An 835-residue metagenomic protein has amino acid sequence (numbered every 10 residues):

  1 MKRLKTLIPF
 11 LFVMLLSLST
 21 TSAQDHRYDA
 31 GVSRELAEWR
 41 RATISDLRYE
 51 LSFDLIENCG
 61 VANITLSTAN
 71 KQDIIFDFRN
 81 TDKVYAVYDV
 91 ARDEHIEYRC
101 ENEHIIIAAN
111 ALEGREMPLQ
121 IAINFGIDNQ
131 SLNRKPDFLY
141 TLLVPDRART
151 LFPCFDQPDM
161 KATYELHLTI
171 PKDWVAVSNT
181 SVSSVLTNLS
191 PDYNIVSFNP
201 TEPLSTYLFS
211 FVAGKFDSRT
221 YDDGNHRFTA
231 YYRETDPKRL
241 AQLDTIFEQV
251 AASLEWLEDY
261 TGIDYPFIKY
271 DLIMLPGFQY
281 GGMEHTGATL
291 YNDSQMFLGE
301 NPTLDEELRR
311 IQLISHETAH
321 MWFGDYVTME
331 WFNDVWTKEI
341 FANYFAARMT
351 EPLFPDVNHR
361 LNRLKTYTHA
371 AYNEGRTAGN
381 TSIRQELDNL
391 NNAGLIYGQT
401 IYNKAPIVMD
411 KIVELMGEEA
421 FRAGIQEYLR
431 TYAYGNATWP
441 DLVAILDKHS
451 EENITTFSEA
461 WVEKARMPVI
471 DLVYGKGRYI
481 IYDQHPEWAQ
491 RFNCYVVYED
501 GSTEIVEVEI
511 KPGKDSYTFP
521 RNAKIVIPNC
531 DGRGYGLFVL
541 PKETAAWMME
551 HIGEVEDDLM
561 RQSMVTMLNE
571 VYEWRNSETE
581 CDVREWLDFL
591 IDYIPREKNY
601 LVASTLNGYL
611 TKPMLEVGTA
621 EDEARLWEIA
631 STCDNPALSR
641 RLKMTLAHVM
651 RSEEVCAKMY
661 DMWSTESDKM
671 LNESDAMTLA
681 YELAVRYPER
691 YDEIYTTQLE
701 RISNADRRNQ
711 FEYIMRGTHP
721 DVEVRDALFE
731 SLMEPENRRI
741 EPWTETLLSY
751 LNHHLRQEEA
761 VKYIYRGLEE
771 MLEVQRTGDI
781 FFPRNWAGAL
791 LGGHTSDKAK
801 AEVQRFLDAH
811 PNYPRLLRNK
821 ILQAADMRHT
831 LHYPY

Functional and structural regions predicted by a protein language model:
M1-H26: Bacterial Sec-dependent N-terminal signal peptides
R3-T6, A62-I64, F198, A230-E487 (+9 more regions): Hydrophobic alpha-helical and helix-loop surface patches within well-folded domains that function as non-catalytic
A23-G60, Y85, N133-P136, P158 (+1 more regions): N-terminal, polar/Ser/Thr-rich
A30, R34-R41, R115, N124-L168 (+3 more regions): Glycine/proline-rich low-complexity spacer/linker segments in large multi-domain proteins
V61-N80: Ligand-binding face of N-terminal immunoglobulin V-set domains in extracellular IgSF glycoproteins
R79-L139, S190-D192, K514-R521: A surface-exposed beta-strand-loop module
Q130, R134-R227, V508, V602 (+1 more regions): Structured beta-strand-rich cores of soluble
L142, H167-I170, A176, E234 (+5 more regions): Non-catalytic accessory/interaction domains
